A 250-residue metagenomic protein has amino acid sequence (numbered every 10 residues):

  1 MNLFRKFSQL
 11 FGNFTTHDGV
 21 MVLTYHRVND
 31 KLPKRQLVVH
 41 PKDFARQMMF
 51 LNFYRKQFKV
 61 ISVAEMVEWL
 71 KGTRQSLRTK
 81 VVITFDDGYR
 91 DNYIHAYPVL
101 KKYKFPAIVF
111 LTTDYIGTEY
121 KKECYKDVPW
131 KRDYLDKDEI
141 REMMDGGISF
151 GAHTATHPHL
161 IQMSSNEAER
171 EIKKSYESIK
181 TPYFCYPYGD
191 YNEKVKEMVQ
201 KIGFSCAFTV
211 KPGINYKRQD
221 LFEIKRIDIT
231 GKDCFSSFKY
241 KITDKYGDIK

Functional and structural regions predicted by a protein language model:
M1-T84, R90-D91, I161-K250: C-terminal active-site subregion of NodB/CE4 polysaccharide deacetylases
L23-V28, L111-D114, H153-A155: Short loop/turn segments at strand-loop or loop-helix junctions that form parts of catalytic or ligand-binding pockets
L37-D43, V63-G146: Active-site beta->alpha N-cap acidic-glycine motif
F50-F58, V99, Y103, E142-S149 (+1 more regions): A structural motif corresponding to the C-terminal end of an alpha-helix and its immediate exit/capping segment
Y103-P106, G146-F150, Q200-A207: Glycine-enriched alpha-helix->loop->beta-strand junction motifs that scaffold or abut catalytic
D114-G117, T156-P158, Y191: Short, catalytically relevant binding-site loops at active-site mouths
K131-E167: Histidine/lysine/aspartate-rich catalytic loop segments that bind and position anionic ligands
